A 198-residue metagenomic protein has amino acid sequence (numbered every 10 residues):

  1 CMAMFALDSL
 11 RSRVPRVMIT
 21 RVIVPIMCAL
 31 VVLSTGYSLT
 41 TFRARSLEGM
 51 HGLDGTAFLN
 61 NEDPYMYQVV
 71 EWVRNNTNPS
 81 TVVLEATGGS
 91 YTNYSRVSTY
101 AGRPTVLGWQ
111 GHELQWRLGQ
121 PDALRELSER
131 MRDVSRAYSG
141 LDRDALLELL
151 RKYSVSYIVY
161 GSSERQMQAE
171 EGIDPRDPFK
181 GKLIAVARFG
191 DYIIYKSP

Functional and structural regions predicted by a protein language model:
C1-R13, M27-L30: Transmembrane alpha-helices and membrane-interface helical segments of multi-pass integral membrane enzymes
F5-S9, S34-T41: Short hydrophobic alpha-helical membrane-anchoring segments
R16-R21, P25, A29, G36-P198: Extracytoplasmic
